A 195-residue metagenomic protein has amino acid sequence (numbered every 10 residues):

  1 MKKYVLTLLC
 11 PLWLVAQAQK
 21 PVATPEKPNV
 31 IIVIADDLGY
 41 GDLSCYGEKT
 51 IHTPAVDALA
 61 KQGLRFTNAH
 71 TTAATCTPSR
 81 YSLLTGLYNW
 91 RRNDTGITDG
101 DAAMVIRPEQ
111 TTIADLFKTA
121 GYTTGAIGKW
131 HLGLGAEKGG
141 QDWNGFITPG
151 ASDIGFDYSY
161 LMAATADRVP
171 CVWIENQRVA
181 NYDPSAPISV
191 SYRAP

Functional and structural regions predicted by a protein language model:
M1-P25: Bacterial Sec-dependent N-terminal signal peptides
Q19-P195: Formylglycine-dependent sulfatase
